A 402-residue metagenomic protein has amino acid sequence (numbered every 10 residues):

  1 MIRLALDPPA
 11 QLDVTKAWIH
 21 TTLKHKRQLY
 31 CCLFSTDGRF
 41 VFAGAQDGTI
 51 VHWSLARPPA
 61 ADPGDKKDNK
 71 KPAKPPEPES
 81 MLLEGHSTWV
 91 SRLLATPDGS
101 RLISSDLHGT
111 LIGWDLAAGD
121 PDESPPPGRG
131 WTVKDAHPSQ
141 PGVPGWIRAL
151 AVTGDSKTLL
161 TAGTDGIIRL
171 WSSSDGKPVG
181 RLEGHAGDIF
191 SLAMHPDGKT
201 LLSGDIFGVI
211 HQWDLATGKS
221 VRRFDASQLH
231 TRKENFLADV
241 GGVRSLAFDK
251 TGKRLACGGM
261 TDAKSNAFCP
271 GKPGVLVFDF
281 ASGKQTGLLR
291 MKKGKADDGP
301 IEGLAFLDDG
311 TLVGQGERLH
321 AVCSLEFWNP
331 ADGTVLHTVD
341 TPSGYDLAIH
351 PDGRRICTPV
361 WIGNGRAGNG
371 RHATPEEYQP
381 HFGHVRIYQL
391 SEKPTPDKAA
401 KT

Functional and structural regions predicted by a protein language model:
M1-T402: WD40-repeat beta-propeller superdomains and closely related acidic/aromatic-rich repeat-like regions
